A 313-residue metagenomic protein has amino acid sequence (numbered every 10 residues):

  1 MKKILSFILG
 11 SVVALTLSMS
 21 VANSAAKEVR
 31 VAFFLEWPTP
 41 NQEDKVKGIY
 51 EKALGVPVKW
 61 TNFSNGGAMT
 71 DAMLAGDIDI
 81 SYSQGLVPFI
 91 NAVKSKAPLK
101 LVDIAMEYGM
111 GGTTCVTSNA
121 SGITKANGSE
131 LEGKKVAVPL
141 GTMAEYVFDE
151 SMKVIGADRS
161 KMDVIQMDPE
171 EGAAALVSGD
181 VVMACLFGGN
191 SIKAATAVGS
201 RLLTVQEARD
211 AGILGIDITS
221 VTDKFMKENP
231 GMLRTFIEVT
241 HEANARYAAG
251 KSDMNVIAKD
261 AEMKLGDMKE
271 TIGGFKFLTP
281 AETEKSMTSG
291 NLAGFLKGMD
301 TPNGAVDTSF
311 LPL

Functional and structural regions predicted by a protein language model:
M1-L9: Bacterial N-terminal signal peptides that target proteins for export
A14-N23: C-terminal segment of classical bacterial N-terminal signal peptides
A26-I155, D163-Q166, V182-G189, L202 (+1 more regions): Short, glycine-/small- and polar/acidic-enriched structural segments that line small-molecule recognition paths
V46, N65, M69, P88 (+10 more regions): Stable alpha-helical elements in mature extracytoplasmic
A53, A72, G76, N91 (+9 more regions): Structured segments of extracytoplasmic/periplasmic soluble domains in secreted or envelope-associated proteins
V164-I165, E170-I257: Pocket-lining segment of extracytoplasmic ligand-binding domains
K227-T301: Secondary-structure end/capping motifs
F295-L313: Hinge/cleft segment of the Venus flytrap/periplasmic-binding protein
